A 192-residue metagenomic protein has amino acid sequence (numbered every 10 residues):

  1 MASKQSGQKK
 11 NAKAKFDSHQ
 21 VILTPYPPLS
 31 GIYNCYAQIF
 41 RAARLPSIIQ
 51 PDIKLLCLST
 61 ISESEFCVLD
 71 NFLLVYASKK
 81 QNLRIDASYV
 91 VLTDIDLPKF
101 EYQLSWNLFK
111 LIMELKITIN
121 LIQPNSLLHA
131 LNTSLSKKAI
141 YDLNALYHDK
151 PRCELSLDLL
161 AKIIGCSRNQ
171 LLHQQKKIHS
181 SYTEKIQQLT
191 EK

Functional and structural regions predicted by a protein language model:
M1-D86: Short, charged/polar connector segments at secondary-structure boundaries
K4, K9-K15, K54, K79-K80 (+9 more regions): Context-gated lysine
I22, L29-I32, D96-P98, S105 (+2 more regions): A general marker of short, structured functional hotspots
Y26, Y33-Y36, Y76, Y89 (+4 more regions): Sequence-level detector for tyrosine residue identity
I32, R84-I85, E101-Q103, L171 (+2 more regions): Generic preference for flexible, low-structure residues
L83-C153: Amphipathic, charge-rich alpha-helical segments that serve as recognition/docking helices
I122-K192: An acidic, glycine-rich, mixed-charge low-complexity segment common to nucleic-acid enzymes
